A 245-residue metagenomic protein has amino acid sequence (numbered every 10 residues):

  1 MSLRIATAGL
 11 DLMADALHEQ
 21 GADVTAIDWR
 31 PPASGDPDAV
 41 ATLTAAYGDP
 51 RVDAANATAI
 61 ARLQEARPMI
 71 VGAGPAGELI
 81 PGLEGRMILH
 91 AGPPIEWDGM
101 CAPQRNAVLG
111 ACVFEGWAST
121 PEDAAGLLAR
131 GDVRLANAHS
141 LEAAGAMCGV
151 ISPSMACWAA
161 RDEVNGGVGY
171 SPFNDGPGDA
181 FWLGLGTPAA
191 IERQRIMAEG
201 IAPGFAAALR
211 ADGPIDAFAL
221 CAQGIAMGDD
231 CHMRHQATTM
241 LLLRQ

Functional and structural regions predicted by a protein language model:
S2-Q245: Anaerobic metallocofactor- and corrinoid-dependent redox/one-carbon enzyme cores, especially those from methanogenesis
